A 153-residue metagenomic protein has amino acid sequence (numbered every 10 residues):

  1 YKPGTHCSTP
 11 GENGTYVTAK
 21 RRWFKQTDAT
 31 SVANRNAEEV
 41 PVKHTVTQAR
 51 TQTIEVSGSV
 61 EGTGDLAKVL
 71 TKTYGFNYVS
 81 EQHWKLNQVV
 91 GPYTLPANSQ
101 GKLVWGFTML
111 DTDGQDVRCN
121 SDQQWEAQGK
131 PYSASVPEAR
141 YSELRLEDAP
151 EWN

Functional and structural regions predicted by a protein language model:
Y1-V46, H83-N153: Core pore-forming/fusogenic effector modules of secreted, proteolytically activated toxins and immunity proteins
E38-L95: Membrane-insertion modules used to breach or fuse lipid bilayers
